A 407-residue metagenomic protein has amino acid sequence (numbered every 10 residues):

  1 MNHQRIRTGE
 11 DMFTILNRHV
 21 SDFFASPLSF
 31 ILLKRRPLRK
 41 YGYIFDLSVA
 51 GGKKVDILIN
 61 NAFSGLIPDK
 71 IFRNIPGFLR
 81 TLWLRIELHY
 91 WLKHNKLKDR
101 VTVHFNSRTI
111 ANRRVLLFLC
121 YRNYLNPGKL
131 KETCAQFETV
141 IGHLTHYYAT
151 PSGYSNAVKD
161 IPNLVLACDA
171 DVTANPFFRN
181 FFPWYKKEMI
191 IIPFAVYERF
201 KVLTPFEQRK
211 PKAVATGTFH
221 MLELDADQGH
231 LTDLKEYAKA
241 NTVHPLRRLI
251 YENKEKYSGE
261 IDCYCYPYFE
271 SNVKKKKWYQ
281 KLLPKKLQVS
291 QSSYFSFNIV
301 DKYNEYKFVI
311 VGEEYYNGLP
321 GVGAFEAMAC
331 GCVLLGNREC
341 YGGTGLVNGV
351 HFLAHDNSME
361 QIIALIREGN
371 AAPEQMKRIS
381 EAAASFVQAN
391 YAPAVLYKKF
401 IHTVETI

Functional and structural regions predicted by a protein language model:
N2-L97, H104, I110-A135, G142-A324 (+2 more regions): Nucleotide-sugar donor-binding catalytic core of glycosyltransferases
G323, L365, A382-A383: Short, hydrophobic/aromatic alpha-helical segments in well-folded domains
E326-A329: Short alpha-helix at the nucleotide-sugar/activated-sugar donor binding site of glycosyltransferases and closely
C332: Phosphate/pyrophosphate-binding active-site loops
F352-S358, E368-P373: Conserved acidic donor-binding segment of nucleotide-sugar-dependent glycosyltransferases
Q361-I362: Hydrophobic face residues on amphipathic alpha-helices
A371-E405: A charged, aromatic-enriched C-terminal amphipathic alpha-helix characteristic of glycosyltransferases across folds
